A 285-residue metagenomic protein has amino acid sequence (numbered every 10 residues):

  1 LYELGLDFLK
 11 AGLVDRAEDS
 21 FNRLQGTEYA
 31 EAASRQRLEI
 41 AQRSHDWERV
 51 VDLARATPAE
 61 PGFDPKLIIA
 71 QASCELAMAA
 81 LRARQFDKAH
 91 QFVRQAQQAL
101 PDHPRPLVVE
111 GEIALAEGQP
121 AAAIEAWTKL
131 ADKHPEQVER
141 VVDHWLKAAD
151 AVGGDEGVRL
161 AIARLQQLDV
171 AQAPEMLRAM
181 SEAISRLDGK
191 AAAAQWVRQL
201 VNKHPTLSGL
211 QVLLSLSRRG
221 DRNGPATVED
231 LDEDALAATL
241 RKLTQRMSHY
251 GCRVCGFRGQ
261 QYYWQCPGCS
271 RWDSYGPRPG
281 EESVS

Functional and structural regions predicted by a protein language model:
L4, R37, I69, L76 (+5 more regions): Structural register within alpha-helical repeat arrays
D7, I40, A79, I113 (+3 more regions): Residue-level signature for tetratricopeptide repeat
A11, S44, A83, E117 (+3 more regions): Structural motif corresponding to the intra-repeat A-B loop/turn of tetratricopeptide repeats
V14-L24, E48-A59, Q85-A96, P120-A131 (+3 more regions): Alpha-helical repeat scaffolds
R16, A32, D64-Q71, R105 (+3 more regions): Start-of-helix register in tetratricopeptide repeats
N22, P58-L67, K133-V138: Flexible helix-coil transition and linker loops at the boundaries of alpha-helical arrays
E28-Y29, G62, P101, P135-E136 (+2 more regions): Short coil turns that delineate tetratricopeptide repeat
N202-S285: Cys/His-clustered metal-coordination modules, chiefly Zn-binding fingers
